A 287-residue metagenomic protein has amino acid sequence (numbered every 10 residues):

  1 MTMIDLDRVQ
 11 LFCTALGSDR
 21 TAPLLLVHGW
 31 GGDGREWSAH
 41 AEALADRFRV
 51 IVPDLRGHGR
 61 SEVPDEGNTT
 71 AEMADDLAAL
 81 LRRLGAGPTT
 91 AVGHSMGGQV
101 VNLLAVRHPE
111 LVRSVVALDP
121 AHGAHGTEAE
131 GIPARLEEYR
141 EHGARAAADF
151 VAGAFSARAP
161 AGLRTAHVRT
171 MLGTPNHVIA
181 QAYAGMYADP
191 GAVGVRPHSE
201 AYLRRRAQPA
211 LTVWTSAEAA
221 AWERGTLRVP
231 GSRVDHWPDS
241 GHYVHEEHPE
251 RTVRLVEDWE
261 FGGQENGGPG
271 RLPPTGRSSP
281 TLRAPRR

Functional and structural regions predicted by a protein language model:
V9-E66: Conserved HGGG/HGGXW glycine-rich cap/lid loop of the alpha/beta-hydrolase fold
D54, T90, S114-V116: Residue in the alpha/beta-hydrolase core beta-strand immediately N-terminal to the catalytic nucleophile
A71-T89: Conserved acidic catalytic loop of the alpha/beta-hydrolase fold
G93, G97, V101: Gly/Ala-rich beta-loop-alpha elbow adjacent to hydrolase catalytic centers
N102-R107, L111-A146: Flexible "cap/lid" loop of the alpha/beta hydrolase fold
P120, A134-E138, A148-P160, A166-G173 (+2 more regions): Helix-loop "lid/cap" segments that line or gate small-molecule binding pockets
G173-H236: Conserved serine/cysteine hydrolase catalytic core
S240-V253: Catalytic histidine-centered segment of alpha/beta-hydrolase-like enzymes
